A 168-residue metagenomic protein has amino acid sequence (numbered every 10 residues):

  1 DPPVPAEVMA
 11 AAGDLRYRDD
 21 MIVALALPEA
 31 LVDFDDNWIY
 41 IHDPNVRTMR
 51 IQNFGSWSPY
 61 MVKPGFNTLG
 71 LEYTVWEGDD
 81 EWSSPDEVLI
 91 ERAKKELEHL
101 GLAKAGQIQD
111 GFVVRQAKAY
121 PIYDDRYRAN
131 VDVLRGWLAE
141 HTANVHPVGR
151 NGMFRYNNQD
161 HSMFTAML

Functional and structural regions predicted by a protein language model:
P2-H146, G152-N157, F164: C-terminal segments that line or cap access tunnels to active or ligand-binding sites in enzymes and enzyme-associated
A166-L168: Short, intrinsically disordered, charge-balanced linker/junction segments flanking boundaries in proteins
